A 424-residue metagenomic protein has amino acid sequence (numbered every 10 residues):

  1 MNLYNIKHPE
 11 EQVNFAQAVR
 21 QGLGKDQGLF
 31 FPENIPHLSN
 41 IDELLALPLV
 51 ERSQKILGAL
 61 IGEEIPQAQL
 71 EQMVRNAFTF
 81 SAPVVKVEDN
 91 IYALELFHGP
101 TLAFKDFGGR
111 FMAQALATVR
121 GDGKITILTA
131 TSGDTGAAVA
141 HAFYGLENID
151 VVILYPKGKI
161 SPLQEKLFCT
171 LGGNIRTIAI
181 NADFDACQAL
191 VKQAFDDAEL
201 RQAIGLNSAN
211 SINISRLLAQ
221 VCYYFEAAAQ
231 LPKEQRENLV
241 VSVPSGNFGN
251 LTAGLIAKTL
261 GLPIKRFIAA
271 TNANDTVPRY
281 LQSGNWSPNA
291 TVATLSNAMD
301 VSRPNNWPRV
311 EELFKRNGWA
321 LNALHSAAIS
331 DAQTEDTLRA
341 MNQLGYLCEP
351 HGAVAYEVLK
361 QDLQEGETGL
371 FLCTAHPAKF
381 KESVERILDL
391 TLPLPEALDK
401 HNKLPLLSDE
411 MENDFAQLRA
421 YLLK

Functional and structural regions predicted by a protein language model:
M1-K424: PLP-dependent amino-acid enzyme catalytic core
